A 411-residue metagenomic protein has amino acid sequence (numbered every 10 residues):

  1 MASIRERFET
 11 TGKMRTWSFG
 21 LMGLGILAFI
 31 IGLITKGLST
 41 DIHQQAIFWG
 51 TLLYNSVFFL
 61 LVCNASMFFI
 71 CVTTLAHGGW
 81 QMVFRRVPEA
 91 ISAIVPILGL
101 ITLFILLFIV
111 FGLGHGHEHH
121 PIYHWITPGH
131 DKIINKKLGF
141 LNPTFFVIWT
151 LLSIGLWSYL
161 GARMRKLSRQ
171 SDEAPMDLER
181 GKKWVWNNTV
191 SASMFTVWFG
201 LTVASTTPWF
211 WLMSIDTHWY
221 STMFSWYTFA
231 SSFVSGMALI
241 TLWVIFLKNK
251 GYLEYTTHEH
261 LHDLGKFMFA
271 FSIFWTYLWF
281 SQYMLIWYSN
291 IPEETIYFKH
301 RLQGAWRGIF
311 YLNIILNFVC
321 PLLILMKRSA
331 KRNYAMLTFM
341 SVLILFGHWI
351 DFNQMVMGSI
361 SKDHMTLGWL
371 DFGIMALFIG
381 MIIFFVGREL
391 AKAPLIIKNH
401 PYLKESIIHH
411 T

Functional and structural regions predicted by a protein language model:
M1-A65: N-terminal signal-anchor module of multipass membrane proteins
G12-D41, K137-G139, P143-L312, H400-L403: Long, contiguous internal "core" modules enriched in hydrophobic/ aromatic residues
K13-M14, I126-D131, L316-T411: TerminUS-proximal long segments
T16-G37, L100-F108, G200-A204, F318-L322 (+1 more regions): Hydrophobic core of alpha-helical transmembrane segments in multi-pass integral membrane proteins
T35-F48, V72-R85, M164-Q170, I215-T217 (+6 more regions): Juxtamembrane/interface segments at transmembrane-helix termini
F48-N55, F84-R86, T217-T228, S361-G373: Non-cytosolic membrane-interface motifs at loop->transmembrane helix junctions
W49, V57-A174, A192-F195: Transmembrane-helix bundle segments that line or gate the permeation/cavity pathway in multi-pass membrane proteins
L61-I70, L100-I105, T150-A162, A230-I245 (+2 more regions): Hydrophobic cores of alpha-helical transmembrane segments in multi-pass inner/ER membrane proteins, independent
